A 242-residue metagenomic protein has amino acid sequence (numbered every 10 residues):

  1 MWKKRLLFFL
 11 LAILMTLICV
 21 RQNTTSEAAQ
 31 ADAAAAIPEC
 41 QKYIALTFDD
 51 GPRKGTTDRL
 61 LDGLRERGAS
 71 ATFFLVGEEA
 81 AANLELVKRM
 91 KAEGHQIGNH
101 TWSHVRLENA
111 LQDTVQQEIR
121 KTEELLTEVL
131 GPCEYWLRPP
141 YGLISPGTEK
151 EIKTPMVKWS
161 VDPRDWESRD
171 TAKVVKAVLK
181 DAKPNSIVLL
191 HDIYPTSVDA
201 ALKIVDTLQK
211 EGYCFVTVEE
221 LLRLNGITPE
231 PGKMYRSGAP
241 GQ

Functional and structural regions predicted by a protein language model:
W2-N23: Sec-dependent N-terminal signal peptides of Gram-positive bacterial secreted proteins and lipoproteins
Q22-Q30: Signal peptide processing junction and immediate N-terminal pro/mature segment of secreted/exported proteins
A29-V115, K121, L125, K203 (+1 more regions): Active-site beta->alpha N-cap acidic-glycine motif
A36-E39, E66-R67, E79-A81, T196-Q242: C-terminal domain-boundary segment and adjacent tail
I44-T47, A71-L75, Q96-N99, Y135-R138 (+3 more regions): Structural recognition of the beta-strand scaffold that forms the well-ordered cores of secreted hydrolase catalytic
G51, V76-E78, W102, P140-G142 (+3 more regions): Active-site beta-loop-alpha junctions enriched in small/polar residues
T56-R59, V105-P132, L143-P184, S197-A200: Alpha-helical scaffold elements lining the catalytic groove of polysaccharide deacetylases
